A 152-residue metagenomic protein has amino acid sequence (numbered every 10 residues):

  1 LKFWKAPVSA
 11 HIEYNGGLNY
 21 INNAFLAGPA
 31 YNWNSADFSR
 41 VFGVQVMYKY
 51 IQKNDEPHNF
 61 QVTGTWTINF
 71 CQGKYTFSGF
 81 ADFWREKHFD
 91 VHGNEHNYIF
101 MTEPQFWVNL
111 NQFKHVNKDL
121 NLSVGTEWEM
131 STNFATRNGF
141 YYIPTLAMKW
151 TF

Functional and structural regions predicted by a protein language model:
L1-N34: Hydrophobic alpha-helical segments and helix pairs
L1-S9, N34-G43, N69-F77, L110-S123: Short loop/turn motifs that connect adjacent beta-strands in outer-membrane beta-barrel proteins
I12-Y20, W33, V46-Q52, I68 (+3 more regions): Transmembrane beta-strands of outer-membrane beta-barrel pores
N15-F25, Y50-N59, H88-Y98, T132-Y142: Solvent-exposed loop/turn segments connecting transmembrane beta-strands in outer-membrane beta-barrel proteins
A27-P29, V62-W66, P104, L146: Membrane-embedded beta-strands of outer-membrane beta-barrel proteins, especially the hydrophobic/small aromatic
M47-E95: Short helix-loop boundary/capping segments
S78-H88, H92-L110, D119-T126: An amphipathic alpha-helical core segment
F140-F152: Outer-membrane beta-barrel "beta-signal"
